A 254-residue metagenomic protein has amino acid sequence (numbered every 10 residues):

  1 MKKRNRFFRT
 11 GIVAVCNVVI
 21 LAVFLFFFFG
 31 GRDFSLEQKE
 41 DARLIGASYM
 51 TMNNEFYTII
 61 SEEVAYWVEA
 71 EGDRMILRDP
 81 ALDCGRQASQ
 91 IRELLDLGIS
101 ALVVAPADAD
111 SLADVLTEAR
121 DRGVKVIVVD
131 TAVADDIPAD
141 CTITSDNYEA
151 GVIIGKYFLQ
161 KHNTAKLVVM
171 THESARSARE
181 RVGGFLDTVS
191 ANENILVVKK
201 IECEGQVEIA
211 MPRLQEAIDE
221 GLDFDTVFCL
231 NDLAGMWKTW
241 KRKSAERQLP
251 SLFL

Functional and structural regions predicted by a protein language model:
M1-R43, T117-R122: Short, low-complexity disordered leader/linker segments with a strong preference for bacterial N-terminal type II
L44-E63, W67, E71, I76-S89 (+5 more regions): Extracytoplasmic "Venus flytrap"
F56-D73, A150-I154, S177-I195, I209 (+2 more regions): Short, solvent-exposed amphipathic alpha-helices that sit in or adjacent to ligand/effector-binding or catalytic
M75, G123-I127, V197: Hydrophobic beta-strand scaffold residues
Q87, I143-L167, R179, V207-M211: Hydrophobic alpha-helical segments within soluble ligand-binding/sensing domains
R92-A101, R122-V124, E220-D225: Short acidic/histidine-rich motifs immediately flanking catalytic phosphotransfer sites in two-component signaling
V104-A119, F185, K199, C203-L254: Hydrophobic alpha-helical
A109-E149, Q160, K166: Flexible loop/hinge segments that line or gate small-molecule binding clefts
